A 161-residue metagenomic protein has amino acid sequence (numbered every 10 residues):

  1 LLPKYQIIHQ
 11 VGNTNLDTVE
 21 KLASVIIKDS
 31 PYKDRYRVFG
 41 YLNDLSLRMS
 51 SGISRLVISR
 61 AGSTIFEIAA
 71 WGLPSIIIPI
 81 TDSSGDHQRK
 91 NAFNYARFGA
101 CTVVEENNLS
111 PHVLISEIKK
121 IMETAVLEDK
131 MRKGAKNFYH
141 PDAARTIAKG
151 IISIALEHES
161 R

Functional and structural regions predicted by a protein language model:
L1-L56, R89-F93, N107-V113: Donor-nucleotide binding loops and adjacent catalytic segments primarily of GT-B fold Leloir glycosyltransferases
R48, I65-W71, F93: Short alpha-helical segment that forms part of, or immediately flanks, the ligand-binding pocket in carbohydrate-active
G52-F66, L73: Acidic donor-binding loop of glycosyltransferase active sites
R55-L56, G72-I80, A100: Structural loop-to-beta junction motif characteristic of Rossmann-like glycosyltransferase folds
D82-K119: Change "using UDP/GDP/dTDP sugars" to "using nucleotide sugars
S110-L114, M131, A143-I147: Hydrophobic alpha-helical packing elements
L127-P141: A short, well-ordered alpha-helix in the C-terminal region of glycosyltransferases
H140-R161: C-terminal alpha-helical cap of glycosyltransferases
